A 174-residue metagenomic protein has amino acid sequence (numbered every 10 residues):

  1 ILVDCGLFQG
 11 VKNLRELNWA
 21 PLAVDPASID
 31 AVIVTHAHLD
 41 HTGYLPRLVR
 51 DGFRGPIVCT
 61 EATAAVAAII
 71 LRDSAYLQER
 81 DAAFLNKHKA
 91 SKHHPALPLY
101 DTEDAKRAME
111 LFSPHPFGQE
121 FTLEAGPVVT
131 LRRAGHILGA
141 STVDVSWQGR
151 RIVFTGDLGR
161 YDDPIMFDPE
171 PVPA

Functional and structural regions predicted by a protein language model:
I1-I33, H38-T42, L48-A174: His/Asp/Glu-rich metal-coordinating catalytic cores of metallo-dependent phosphodiesterases/hydrolases acting on
